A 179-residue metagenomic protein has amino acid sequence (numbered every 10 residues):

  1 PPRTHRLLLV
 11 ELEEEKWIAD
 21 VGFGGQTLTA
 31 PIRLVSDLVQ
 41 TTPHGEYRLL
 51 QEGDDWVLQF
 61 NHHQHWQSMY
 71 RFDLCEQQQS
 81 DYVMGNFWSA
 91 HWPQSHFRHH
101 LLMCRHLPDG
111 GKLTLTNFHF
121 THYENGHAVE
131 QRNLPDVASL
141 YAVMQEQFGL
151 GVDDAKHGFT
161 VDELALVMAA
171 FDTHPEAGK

Functional and structural regions predicted by a protein language model:
P1-A19: Hydrophobic/aromatic-rich structural module bridging two neighboring secondary-structure elements via a short loop
P1-P2, G24-K179: Mixed-charge, low-complexity segments
